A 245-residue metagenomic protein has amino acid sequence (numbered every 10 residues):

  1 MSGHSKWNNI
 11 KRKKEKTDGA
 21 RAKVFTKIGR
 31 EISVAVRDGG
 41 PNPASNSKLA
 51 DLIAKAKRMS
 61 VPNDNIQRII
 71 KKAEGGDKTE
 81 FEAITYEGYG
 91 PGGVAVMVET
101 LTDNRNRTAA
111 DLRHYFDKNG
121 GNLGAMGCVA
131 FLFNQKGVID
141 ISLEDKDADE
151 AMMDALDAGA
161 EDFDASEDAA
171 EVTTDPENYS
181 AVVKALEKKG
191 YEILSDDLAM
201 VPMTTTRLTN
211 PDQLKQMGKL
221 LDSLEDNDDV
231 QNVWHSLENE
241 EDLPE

Functional and structural regions predicted by a protein language model:
M1-G124, C128-V138, H235: N-terminal cationic and glycine-rich segments that engage phosphates or anionic surfaces
V138-E245: Positively charged, low-complexity, intrinsically disordered RNA-binding extensions
